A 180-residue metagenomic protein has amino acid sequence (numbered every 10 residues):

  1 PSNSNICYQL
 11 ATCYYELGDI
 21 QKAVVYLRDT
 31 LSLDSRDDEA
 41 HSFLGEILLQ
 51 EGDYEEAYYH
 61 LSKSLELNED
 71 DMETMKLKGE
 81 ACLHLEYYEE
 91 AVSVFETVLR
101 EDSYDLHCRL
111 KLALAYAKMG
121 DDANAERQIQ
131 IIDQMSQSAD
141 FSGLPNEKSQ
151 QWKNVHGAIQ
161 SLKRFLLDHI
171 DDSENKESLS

Functional and structural regions predicted by a protein language model:
S4-N5, D38-E39, M72-E73, L106-H107 (+1 more regions): Helix-start (N-cap) detector for alpha-helical repeat units in TPR-like alpha-solenoids, especially tetratricopeptide
E16, Q50-E51, H84, K118: Register position in tetratricopeptide repeats
R28-S32, S62-E66, E96-R100, D133-Q134: Conserved structural position within tetratricopeptide repeats
R100, L106, L110-F141: TPR/TPR-like (Sel1-like) alpha-helical repeat modules
